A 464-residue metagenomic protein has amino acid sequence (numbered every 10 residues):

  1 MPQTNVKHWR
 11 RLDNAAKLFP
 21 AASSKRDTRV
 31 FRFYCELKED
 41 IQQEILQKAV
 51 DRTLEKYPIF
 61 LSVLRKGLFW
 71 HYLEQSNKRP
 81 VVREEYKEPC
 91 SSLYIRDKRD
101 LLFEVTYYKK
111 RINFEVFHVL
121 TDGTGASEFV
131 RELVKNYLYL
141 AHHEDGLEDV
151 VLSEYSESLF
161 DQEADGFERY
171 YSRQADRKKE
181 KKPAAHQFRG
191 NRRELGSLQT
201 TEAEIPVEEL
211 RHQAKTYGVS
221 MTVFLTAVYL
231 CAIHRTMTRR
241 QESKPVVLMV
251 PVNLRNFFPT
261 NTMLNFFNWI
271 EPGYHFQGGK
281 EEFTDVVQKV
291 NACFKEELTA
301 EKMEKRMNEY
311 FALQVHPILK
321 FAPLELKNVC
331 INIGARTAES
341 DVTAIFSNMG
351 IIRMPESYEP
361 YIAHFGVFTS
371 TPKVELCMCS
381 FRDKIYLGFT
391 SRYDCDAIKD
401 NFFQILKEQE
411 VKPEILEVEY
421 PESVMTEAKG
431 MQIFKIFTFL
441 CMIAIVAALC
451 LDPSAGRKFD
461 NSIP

Functional and structural regions predicted by a protein language model:
M1-F69, N77-E104, H234-E427, L440 (+2 more regions): Acyl-thioester-dependent acyl-group transfer interface
M1-N14, R111, L120-E128, E132-H212 (+1 more regions): Non-catalytic, low-complexity flexible loops and terminal extensions
K38-E55, E115-R131, T200-R239, L387-F389 (+1 more regions): Acyl activation and transfer enzymes in specialized metabolism, enriched for ANL adenylate-forming modules
L73: Conserved catalytic core of two-metal-ion nucleotidyltransferases
K109-L120, G273: Short acidic, glycine/Ser/Thr-rich loop/turn "cap" segments at secondary-structure junctions
Q213-Y217, M425-M431: Short, Lys/Arg-rich N-terminal segment immediately upstream of the first membrane anchor
K429-F439: N-terminal Sec-pathway targeting helices
C450-I463: Juxtamembrane boundary at the C-terminal end of a transmembrane helix
